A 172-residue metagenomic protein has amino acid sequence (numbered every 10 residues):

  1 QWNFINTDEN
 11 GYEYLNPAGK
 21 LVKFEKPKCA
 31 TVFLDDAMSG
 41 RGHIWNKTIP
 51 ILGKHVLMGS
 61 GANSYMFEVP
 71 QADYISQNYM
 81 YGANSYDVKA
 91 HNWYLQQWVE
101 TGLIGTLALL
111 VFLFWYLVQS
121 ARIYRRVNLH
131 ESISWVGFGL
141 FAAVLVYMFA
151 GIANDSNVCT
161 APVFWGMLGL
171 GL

Functional and structural regions predicted by a protein language model:
Q1-K47, I51, A62-V99: Interfacial juxtamembrane loops and adjacent helix segments that form the catalytic/substrate-binding surfaces
N46-P50, W115-V118, R122: A broad, structural surface signal
P70-Y74, R125, G171: A generic structural signal for secondary-structure junctions that act as hinges or helix/strand caps at the edges
A83-K89, Y124-E131: Short, conserved aromatic-histidine micro-motifs
G102-T106: Membrane-interface loop-to-helix entry segments
L107-W115, Q119-S120, V127-L172: Transmembrane alpha-helices of multi-pass inner-membrane enzymes
